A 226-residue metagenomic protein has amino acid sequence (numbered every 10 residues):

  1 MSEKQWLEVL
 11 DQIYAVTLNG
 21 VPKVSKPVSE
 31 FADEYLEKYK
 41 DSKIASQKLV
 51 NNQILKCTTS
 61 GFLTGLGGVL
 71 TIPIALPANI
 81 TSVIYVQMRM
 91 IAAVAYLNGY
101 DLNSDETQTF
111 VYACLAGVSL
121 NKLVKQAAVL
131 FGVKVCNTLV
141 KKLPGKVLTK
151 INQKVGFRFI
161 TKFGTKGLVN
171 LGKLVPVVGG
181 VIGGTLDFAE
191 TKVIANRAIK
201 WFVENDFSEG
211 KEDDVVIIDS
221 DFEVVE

Functional and structural regions predicted by a protein language model:
M1-L66, Y85-E226: Terminal, membrane-proximal amphipathic helices and intrinsically disordered targeting/regulatory segments
G67-P73: Short, charged, low-complexity loops and linkers
P73-S82: Selective recognition of hydrophobic, aromatic-rich stretches within alpha-helical transmembrane segments of polytopic
